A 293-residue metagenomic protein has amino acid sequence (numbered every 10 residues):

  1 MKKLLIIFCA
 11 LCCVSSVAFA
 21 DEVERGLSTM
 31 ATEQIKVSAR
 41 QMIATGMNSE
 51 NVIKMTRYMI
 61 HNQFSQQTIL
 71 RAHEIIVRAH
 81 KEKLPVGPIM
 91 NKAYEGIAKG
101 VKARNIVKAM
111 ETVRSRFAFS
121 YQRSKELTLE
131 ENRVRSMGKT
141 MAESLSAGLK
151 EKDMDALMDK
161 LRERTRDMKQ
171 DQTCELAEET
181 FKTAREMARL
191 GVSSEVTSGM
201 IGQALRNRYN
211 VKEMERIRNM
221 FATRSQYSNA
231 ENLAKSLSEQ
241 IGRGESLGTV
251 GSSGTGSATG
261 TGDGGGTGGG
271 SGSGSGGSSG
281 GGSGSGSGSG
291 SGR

Functional and structural regions predicted by a protein language model:
L4-V14: Sec-dependent N-terminal signal peptides
A20-R293: General marker for long, soluble alpha-helical cores
